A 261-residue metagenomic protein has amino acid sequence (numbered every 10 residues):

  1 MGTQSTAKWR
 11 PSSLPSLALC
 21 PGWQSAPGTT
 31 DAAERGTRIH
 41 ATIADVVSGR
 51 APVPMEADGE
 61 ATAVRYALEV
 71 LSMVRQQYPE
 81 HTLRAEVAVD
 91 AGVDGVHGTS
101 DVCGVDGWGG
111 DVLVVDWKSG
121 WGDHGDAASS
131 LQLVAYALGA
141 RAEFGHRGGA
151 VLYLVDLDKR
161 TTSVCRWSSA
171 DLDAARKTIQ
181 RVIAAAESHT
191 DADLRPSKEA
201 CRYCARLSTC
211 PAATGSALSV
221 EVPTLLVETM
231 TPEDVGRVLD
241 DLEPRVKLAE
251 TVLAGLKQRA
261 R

Functional and structural regions predicted by a protein language model:
M1-V112, A127, G149-V151: Metal-dependent nuclease catalytic cores that hydrolyze phosphodiester bonds in DNA/RNA, characterized by
T3-R10, V182-L194: Short, intrinsically disordered, charge-biased short linear motifs at domain edges
A18-Q24, A185-V222: Cysteine-cluster motifs in flexible loop/terminal segments that predominantly coordinate metals
P27-R35, D193-S197, M230-V238: Structural motif
R38-G49, V53, A137, R181-A185 (+1 more regions): Solvent-exposed, amphipathic alpha-helical segments
P79-E187: Mg2+/Mn2+-dependent nuclease catalytic core
A174-T178, A205, E221-E228: Acidic/Ser/Thr-rich, low-complexity mid-to-C-terminal regulatory regions of eukaryotic proteins
V220-R261: Contiguous, amphipathic alpha-helical segments that mediate oligomerization or scaffolding in large protein assemblies
